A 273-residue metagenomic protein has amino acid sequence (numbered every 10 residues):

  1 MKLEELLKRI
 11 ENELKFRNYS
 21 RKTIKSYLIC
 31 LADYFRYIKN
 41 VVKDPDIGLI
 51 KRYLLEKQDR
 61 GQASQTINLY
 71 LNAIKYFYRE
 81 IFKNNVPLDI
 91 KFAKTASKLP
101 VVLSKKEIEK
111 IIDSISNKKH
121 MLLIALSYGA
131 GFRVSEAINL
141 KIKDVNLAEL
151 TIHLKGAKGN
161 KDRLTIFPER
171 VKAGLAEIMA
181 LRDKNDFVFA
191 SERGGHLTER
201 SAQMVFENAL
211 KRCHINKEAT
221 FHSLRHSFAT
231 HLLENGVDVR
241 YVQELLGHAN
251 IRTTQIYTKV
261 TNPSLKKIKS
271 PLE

Functional and structural regions predicted by a protein language model:
M1-E273: Conserved catalytic core of the tyrosine transesterase superfamily
